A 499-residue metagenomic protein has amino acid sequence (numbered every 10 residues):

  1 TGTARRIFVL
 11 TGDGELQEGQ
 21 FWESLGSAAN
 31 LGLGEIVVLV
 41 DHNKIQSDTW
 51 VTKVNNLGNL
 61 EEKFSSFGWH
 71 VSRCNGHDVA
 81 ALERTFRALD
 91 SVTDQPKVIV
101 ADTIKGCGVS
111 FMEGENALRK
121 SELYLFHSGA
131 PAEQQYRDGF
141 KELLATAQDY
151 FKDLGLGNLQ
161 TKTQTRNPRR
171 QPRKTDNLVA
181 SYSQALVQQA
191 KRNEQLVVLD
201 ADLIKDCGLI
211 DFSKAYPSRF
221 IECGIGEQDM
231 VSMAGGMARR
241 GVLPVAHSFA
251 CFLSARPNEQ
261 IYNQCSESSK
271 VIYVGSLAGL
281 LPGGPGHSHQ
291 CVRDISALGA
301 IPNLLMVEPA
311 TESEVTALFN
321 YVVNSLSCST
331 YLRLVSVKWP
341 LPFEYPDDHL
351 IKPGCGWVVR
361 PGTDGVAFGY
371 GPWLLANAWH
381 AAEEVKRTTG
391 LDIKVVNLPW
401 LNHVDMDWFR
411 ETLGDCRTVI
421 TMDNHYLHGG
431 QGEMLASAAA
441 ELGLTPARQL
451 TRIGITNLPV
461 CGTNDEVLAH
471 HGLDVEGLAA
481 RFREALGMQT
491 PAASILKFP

Functional and structural regions predicted by a protein language model:
T1-F8, Q148-W339, D348-L350, T490-P499: Thiamine diphosphate
G2-F8, F21-A147, D200, K205-I210 (+4 more regions): Thiamine diphosphate
T11: Short hydrophobic beta-strand that contains or immediately precedes a catalytic carboxylate
G14, Q264, I420: Alpha-helical transition-metal enzyme core signature, strongest for iron centers
G14-F21, G76-E83, F252-S254, P309-T316 (+1 more regions): Active-site glycine- and acidic-residue-rich loops that bind and position anionic ligands or nucleotide-like cofactors
E15-E18, E23, E227, E259 (+2 more regions): Acidic-residue sensor for enzyme active/binding pockets
